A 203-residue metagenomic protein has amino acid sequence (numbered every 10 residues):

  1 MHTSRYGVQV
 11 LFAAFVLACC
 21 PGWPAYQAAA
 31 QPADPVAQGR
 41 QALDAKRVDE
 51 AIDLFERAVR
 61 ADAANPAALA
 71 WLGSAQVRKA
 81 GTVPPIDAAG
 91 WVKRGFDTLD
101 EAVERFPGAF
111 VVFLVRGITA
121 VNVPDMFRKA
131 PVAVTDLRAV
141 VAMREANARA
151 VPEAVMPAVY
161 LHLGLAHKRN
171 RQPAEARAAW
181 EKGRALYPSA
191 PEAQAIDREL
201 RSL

Functional and structural regions predicted by a protein language model:
P32, P66-A67, F110-V111, P157 (+1 more regions): Helix-start (N-cap) detector for alpha-helical repeat units in TPR-like alpha-solenoids, especially tetratricopeptide
D34-E50, L54, T82: Alpha-helical segment of the N-proximal tetratricopeptide repeat
R40, G73, R78-P85, V121-F127 (+2 more regions): Short coil/turn linking the two alpha-helices of tandem helical-hairpin repeats
R60-A68, D100-A109, V141-A154: Flexible helix-coil transition and linker loops at the boundaries of alpha-helical arrays
